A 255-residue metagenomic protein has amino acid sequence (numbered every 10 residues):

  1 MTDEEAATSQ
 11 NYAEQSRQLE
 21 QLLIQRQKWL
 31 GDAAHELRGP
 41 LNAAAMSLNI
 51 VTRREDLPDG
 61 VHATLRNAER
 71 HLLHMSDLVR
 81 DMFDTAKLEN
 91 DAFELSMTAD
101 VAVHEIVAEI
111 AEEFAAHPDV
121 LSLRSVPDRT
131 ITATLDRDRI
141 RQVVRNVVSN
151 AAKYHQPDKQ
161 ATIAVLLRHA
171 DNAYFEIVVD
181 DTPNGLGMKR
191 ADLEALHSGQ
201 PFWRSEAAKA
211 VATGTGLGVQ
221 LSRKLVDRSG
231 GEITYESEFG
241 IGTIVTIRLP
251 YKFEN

Functional and structural regions predicted by a protein language model:
A43-P58: Conserved C-terminal segment of the DHp
G60, N90-V101, T134: Short flexible loop/turn segments at helix-to-beta-strand junctions within the C-terminal catalytic HATPase_c
R70-L78: Short alpha-helical segment of the dimerization/phosphotransfer core of two-component systems
D81, R145-N146, N150: Conserved polar catalytic motif of the HATPase_c/GHKL fold
T98-D100, S122-I131: Conserved catalytic submotifs in the C-terminal HATPase_c
